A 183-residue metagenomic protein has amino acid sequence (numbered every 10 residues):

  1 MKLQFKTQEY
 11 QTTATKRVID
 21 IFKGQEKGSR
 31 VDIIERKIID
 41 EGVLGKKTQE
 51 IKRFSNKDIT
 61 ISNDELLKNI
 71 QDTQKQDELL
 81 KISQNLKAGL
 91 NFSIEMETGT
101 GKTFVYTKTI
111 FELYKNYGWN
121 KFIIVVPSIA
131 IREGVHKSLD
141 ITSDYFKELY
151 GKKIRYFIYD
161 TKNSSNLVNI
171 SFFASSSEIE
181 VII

Functional and structural regions predicted by a protein language model:
M1-I183: RecA-like P-loop NTPase motor core of helicase/translocase proteins
